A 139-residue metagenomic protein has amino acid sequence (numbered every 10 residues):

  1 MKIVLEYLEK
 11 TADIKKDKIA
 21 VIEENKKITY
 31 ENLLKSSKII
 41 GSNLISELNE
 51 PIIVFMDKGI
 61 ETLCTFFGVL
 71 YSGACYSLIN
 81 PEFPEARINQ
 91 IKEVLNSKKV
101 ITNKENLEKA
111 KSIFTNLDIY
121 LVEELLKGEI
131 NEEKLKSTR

Functional and structural regions predicted by a protein language model:
M1-R139: Carrier-protein-dependent adenylate-forming modules in NRPS/ANL systems
